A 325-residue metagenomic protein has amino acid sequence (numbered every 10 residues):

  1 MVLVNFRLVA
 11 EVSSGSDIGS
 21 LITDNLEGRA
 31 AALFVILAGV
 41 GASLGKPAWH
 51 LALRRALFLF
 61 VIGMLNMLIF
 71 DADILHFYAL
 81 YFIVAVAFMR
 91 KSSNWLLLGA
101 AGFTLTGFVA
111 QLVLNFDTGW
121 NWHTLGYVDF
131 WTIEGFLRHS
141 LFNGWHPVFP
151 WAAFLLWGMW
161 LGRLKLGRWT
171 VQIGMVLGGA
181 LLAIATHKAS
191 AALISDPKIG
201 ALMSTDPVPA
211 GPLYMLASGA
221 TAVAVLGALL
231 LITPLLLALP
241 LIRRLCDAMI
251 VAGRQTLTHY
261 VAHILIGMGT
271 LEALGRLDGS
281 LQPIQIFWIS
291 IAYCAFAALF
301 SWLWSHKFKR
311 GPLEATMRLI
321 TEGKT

Functional and structural regions predicted by a protein language model:
M1-T325: Alpha-helical transmembrane segments and their immediate juxtamembrane cytosolic regions
